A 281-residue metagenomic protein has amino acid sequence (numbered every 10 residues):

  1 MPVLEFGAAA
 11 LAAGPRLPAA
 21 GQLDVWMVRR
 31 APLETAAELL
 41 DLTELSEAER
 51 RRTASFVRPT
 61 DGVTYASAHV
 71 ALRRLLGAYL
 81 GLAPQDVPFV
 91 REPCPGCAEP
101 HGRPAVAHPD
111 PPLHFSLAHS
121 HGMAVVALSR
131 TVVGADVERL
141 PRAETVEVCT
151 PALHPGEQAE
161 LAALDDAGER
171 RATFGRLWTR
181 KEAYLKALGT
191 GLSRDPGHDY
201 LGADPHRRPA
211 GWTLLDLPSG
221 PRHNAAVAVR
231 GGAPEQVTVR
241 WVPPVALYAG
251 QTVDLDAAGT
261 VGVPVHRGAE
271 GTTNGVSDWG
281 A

Functional and structural regions predicted by a protein language model:
M1-A281: Core catalytic alpha/beta fold that binds nucleotide/phospho-ligands
